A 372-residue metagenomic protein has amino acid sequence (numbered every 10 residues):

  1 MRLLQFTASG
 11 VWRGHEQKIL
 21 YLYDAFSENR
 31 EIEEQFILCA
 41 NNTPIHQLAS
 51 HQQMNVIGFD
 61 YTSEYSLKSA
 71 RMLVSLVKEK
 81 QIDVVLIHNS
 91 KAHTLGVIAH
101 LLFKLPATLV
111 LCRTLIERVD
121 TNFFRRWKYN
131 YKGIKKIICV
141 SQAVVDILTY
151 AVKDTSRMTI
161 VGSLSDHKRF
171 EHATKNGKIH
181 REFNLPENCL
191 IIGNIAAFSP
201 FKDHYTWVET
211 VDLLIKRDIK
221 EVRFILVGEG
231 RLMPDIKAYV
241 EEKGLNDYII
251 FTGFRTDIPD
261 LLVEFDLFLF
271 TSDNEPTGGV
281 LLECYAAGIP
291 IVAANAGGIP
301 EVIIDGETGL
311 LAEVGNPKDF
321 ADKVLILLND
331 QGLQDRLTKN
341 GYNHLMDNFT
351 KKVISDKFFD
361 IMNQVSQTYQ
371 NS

Functional and structural regions predicted by a protein language model:
M1-S372: Membrane-interface segments of envelope glycosyltransferases acting on lipid-linked substrates or membrane lipids
